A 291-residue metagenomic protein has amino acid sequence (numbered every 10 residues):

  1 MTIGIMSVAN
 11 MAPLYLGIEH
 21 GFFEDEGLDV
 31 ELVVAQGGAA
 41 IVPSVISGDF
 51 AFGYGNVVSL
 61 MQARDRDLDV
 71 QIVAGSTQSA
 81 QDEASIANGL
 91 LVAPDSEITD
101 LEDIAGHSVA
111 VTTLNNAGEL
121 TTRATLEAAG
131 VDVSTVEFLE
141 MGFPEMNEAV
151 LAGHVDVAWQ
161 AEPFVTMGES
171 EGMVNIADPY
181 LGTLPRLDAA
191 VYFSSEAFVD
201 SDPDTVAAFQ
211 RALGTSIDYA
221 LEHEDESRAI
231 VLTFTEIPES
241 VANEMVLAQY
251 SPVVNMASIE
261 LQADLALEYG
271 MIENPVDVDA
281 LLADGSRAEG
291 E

Functional and structural regions predicted by a protein language model:
M1, E24-A35, D49-A51, E127-G142 (+3 more regions): A local structural motif
M1-A128, D156, R186: Short, glycine-/small- and polar/acidic-enriched structural segments that line small-molecule recognition paths
M11, Y15, V42, V57-L60 (+12 more regions): Extracytoplasmic/secreted envelope proteins and their assembly/folding machinery, especially bacterial periplasmic
D25, S79-A84, L181-L184, Y250-S258 (+1 more regions): Short, solvent-exposed loop/beta-turn-alpha elements that line the ligand-binding surface or hinge of extracytoplasmic
V58, F138-L139, P144-I230: Pocket-lining segment of extracytoplasmic ligand-binding domains
A63-S76, L126, V133-S134, M167-Y180: Ligand-binding "clamshell"
D200-M271: Secondary-structure end/capping motifs
L267-E291: Conserved C-terminal helix/tail region of periplasmic/extracytoplasmic solute-binding proteins
